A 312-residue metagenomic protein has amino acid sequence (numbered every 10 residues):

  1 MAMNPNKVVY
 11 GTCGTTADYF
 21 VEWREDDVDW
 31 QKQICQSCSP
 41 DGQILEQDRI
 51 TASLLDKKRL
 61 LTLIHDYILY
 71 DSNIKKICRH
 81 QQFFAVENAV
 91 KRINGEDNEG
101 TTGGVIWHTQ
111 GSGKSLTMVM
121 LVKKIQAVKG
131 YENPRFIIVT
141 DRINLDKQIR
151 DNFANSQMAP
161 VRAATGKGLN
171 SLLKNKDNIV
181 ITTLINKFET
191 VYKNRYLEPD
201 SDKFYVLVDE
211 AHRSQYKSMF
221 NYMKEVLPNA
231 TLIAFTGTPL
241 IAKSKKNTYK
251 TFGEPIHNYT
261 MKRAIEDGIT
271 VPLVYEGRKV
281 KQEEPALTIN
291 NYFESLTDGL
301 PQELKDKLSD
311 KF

Functional and structural regions predicted by a protein language model:
M1-M3, I181-T183, V206, T231-T236: Structural recognition of the conserved hydrophobic beta-strand(s) that form the central parallel beta-sheet of P-loop
M1-R135, N144-A159, N186, K203 (+1 more regions): ATP-dependent helicase/translocase motor core
N6-V9, I143-L145, N186-E189, H212-R213 (+3 more regions): Conserved nucleotide-binding/hydrolysis micro-motifs of P-loop NTPases
P40-D41, K246-F312: Interdomain helical connector at the RecA1-RecA2 junction of SF1/SF2 helicase-like NTPases
T140-I143, A163-S171, L184-T190: Conserved helicase motor
N155, K167-I181, L197-E198: Conserved motor-coupling elements within RecA-like helicase/translocase cores
V180-Y222: Conserved RecA-like ASCE ATPase "motif II neighborhood" in helicase/translocase motors
S214-T231, N247: Short, conserved "post-DEAD/DEAH" coupling segment immediately C-terminal to helicase motif II within the SF2/RecA-like
